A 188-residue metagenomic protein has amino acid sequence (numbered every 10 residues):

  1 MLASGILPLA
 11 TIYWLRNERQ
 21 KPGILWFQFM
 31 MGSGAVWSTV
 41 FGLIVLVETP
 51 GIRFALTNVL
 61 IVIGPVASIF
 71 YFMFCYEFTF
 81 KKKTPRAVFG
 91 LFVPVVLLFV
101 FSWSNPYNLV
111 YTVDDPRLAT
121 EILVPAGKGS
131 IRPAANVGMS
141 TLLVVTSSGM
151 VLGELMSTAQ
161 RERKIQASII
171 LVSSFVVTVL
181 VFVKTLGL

Functional and structural regions predicted by a protein language model:
M1-P8, N17-T112, G129-V145: Individual alpha-helical transmembrane segments in multi-pass integral membrane proteins
I6-T11, F70, F175-V181: Hydrophobic, membrane-inserted alpha-helices
Y13-P22, F78-P85, V151-A167: Juxtamembrane membrane-water interface segments of multi-pass membrane proteins, especially cytoplasmic-side
F41-G42, V137-S140, S148-L188: Interfacial "cap-and-anchor" motif at the non-cytosolic start of specific transmembrane alpha-helices
L97, G127, M156-A159: Generic secondary-structure transition motif, activating predominantly at the C-termini of alpha-helices
S102-N108, P125-A126, L180-T185: Short, charged low-complexity intrinsically disordered segments located at boundaries of structured domains
P116-P133: Juxtamembrane membrane-water interface segments that cap and precede transmembrane helices
